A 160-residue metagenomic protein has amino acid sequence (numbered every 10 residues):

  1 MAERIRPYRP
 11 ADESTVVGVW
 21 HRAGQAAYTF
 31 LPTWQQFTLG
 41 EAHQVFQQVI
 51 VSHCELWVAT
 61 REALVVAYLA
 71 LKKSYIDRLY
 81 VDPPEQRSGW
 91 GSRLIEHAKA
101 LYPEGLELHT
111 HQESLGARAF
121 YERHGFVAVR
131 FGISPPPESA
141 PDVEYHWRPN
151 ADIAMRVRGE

Functional and structural regions predicted by a protein language model:
M1-A11, A151-E160: Conserved N-terminal entry element of GNAT/NAT acetyltransferase domains
R9, D77, D82-Q86, H111: Residue-level recognition of the GNAT/N-acetyltransferase active site
E13, G18-F46, C54: Conserved GNAT-fold acetyl-CoA-binding loop/helix
V58, A63-Y80: Conserved beta-strand in the GNAT
P84-E85, G89-A98: Conserved acetyl-CoA pyrophosphate-binding loop and the N-cap/start of the following alpha-helix in GNAT-like
G91, I95, E113-A117, I133-P141: Short glycine/proline-centered loop/turn elements that form peptide/ligand docking sites
L101-E113: Conserved GNAT acetyl-CoA-binding A-motif
Y121, F126: Conserved active-site tyrosine of GNAT-family acetyltransferases
